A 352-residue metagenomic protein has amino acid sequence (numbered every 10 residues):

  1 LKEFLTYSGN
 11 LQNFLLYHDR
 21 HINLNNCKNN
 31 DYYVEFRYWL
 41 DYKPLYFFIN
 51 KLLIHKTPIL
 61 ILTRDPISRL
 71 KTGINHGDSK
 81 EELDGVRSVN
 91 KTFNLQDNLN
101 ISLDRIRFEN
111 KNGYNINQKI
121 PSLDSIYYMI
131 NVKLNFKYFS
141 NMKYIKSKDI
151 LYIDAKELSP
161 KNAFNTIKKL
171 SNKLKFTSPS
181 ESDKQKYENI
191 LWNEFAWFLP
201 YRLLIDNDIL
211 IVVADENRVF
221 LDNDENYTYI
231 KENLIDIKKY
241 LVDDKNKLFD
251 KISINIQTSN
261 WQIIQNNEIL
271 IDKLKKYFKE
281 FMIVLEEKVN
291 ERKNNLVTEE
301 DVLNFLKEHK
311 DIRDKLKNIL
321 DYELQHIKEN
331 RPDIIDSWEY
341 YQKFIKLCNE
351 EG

Functional and structural regions predicted by a protein language model:
L1-L95, Y128-I145: PAPS-dependent sulfotransferase catalytic domain
N29, S147-I150, W338: Sequence-level motif detector for i,i+2 pairs with an aromatic at +2
E82-T258: PAPS-dependent sulfotransferase catalytic domain
F176-G352: PAPS-dependent sulfotransferases, especially Golgi type II membrane carbohydrate sulfotransferases
